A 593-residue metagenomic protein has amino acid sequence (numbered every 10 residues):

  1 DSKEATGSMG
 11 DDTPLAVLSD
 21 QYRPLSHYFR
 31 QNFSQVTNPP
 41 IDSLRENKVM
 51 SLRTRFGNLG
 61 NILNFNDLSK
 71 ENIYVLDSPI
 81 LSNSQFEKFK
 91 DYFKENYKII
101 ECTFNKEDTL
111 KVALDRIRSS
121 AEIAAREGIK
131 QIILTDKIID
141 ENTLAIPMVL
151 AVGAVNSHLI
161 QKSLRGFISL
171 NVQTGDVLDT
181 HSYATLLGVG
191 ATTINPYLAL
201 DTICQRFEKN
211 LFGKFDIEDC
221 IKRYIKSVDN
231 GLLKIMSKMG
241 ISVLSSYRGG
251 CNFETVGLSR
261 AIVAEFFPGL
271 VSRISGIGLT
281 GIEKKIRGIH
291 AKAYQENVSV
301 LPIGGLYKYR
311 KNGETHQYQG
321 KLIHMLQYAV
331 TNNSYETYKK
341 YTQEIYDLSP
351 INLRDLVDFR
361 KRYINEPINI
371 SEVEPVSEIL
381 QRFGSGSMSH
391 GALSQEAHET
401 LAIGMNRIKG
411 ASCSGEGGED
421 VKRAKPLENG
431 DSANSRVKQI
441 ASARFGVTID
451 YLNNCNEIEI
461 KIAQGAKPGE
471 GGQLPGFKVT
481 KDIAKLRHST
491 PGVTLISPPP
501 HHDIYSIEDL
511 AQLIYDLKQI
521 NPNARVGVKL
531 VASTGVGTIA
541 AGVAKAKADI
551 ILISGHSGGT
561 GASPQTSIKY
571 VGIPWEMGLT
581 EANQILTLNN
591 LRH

Functional and structural regions predicted by a protein language model:
D1-A113, S120-A124, G128-Q131, S182-Y183 (+4 more regions): Flexible, glycine-rich loop/tail regions that form catalytic "lids" or insertion modules at the edges of active sites
F86-K111, H158-Q161, F167, V376-S385 (+4 more regions): N-terminal small/glycine-rich loop or linker at the start of catalytic domains across soluble metabolic enzymes
N96-D229, I235-M239, E254, S259 (+4 more regions): Glycine-rich phosphate/ribose-binding loops and adjacent secondary-structure elements that form binding surfaces
N142-A145, M388-Q395, P500: Short, charged/polar micro-motifs that form catalytic or ligand-binding hotspots
S414-E419, S489-L495, E581-Q584: Short C-terminal domain-edge/linker segments immediately following a structured domain
K461-Q464, G471, P475-T490, I539-G559: Active-site pocket-lining/capping segments in soluble small-molecule metabolic enzymes
